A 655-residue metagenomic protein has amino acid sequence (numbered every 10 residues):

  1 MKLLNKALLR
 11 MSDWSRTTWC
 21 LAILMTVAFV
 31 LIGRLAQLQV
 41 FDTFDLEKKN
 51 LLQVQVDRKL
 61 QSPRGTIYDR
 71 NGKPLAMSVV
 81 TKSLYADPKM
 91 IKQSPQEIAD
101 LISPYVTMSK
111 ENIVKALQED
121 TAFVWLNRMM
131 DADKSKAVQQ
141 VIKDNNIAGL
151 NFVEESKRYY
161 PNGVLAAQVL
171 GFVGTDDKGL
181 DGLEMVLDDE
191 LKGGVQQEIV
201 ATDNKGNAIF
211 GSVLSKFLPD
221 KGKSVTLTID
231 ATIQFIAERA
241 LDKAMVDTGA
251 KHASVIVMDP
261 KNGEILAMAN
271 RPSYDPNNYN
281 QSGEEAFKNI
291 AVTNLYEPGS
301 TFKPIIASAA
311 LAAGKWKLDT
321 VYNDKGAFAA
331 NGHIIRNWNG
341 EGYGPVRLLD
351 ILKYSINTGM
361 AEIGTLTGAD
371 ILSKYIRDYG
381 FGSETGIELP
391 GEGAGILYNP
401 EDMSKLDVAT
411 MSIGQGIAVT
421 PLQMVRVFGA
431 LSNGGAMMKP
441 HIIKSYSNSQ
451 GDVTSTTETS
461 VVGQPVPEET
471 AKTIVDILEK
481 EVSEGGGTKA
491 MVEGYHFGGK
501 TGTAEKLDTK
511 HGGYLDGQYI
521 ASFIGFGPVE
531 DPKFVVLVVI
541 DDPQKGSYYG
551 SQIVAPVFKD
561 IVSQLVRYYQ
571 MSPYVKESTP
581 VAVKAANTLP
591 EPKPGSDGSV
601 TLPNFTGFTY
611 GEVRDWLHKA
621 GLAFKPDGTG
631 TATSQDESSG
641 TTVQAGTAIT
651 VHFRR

Functional and structural regions predicted by a protein language model:
M1-Y279, D370-G382, A490-E493, K510 (+5 more regions): Periplasmic/cell-envelope proteins involved in peptidoglycan metabolism and beta-lactam response
S62, K92-Q96, R128-D133, D177-D181 (+15 more regions): Soluble non-cytosolic domains of exported or imported proteins
A76, D203-L214, V255, P260-S300 (+1 more regions): Beta-lactam-recognizing serine transpeptidase/beta-lactamase-like catalytic domain environment
T81-S83, T121-W125, D220-S224, A291-T293 (+5 more regions): Short, solvent-exposed beta-strand edge segments and adjacent coil->beta transition regions
N127-D133, A137, V153-G163, A167-Q168 (+6 more regions): Conserved SxxK-family serine transpeptidase/carboxypeptidase catalytic domain of penicillin-binding proteins
T226-T228, N323, P465, T601 (+3 more regions): Generic structural detector for well-ordered beta-strands
F624-A645: BRCT (BRCA1 C-terminal) domain core and associated BRCT-interaction motifs
V643-R655: Conserved "repeat-terminator" motif of extracellular CCP/Sushi domains
